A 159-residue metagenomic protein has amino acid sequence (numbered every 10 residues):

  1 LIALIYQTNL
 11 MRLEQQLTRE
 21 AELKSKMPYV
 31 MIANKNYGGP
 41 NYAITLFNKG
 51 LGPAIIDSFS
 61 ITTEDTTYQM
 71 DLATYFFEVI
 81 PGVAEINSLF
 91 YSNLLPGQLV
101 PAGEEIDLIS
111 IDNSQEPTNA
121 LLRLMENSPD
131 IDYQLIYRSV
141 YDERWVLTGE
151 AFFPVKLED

Functional and structural regions predicted by a protein language model:
L1-A73, P81-G82: Membrane-proximal alpha-helical anchors
G39-N41, I55-D159: An amphipathic alpha-helical interaction surface
